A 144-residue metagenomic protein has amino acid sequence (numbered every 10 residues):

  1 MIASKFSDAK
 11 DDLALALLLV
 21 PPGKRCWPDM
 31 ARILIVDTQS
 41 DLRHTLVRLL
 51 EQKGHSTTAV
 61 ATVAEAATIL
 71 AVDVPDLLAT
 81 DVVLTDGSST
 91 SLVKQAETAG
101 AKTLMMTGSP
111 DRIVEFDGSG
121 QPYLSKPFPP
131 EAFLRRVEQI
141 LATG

Functional and structural regions predicted by a protein language model:
M1-L34, T38-S40, K94, E115 (+1 more regions): Non-catalytic signal-transmission and effector/linker regions of two-component phosphorelay proteins
V36-D37, V60, L78: Conserved sequence signature across two-component system core domains
H44-R48, Q52: Charged docking surfaces used in two-component/phosphorelay signaling
G54-T62, I69: Short hydrophobic/Thr-rich beta-strand motif most characteristic of the beta2 strand and flanking loop of CheY-like
A67-A71, L134: Alpha2 helix of the CheY-like receiver
T80-E97: Conserved phosphotransfer microenvironments
L104-G108: Hydrophobic/aromatic residues positioned on beta-strands within the core alpha/beta folds
K126: A Lys-centered signature of the CheY-like receiver
